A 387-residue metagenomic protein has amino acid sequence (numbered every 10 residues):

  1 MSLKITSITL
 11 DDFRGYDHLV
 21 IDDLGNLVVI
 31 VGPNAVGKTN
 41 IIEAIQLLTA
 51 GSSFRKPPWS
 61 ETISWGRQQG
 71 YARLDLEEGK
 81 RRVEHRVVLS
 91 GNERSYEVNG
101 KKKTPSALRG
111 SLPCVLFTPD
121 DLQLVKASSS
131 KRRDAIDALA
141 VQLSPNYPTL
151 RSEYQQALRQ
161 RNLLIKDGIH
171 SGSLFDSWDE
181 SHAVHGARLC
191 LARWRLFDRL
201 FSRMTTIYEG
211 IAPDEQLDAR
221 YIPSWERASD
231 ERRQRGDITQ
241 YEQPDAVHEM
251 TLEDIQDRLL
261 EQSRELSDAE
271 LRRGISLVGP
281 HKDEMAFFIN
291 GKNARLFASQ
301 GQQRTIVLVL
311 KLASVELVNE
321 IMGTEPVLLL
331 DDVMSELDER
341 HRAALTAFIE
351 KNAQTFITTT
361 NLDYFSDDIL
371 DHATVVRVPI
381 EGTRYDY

Functional and structural regions predicted by a protein language model:
M1-P33, S173-V184, R188-V327, E336-R340 (+3 more regions): Conserved NTPase motor "head" modules and their coupling/switch loops across ABC/AAA+ ATPases, GTPases, and GHKL ATPases
K38: Conserved lysine of the Walker
Q46: Helix-to-loop junction immediately C-terminal to a conserved catalytic motif
T49-K131, A135-Y147, S202-T206, Q262-R264 (+1 more regions): Nucleotide-state sensing region of NTPase/ATPase domains
L74, Q354-T360: Structural recognition of the conserved hydrophobic beta-strand(s) that form the central parallel beta-sheet of P-loop
K102-S111, T118-V184, P223-W225, Y385: A conserved P-loop NTPase coupling/switch region
D331-V333: Walker B catalytic acidic pair
